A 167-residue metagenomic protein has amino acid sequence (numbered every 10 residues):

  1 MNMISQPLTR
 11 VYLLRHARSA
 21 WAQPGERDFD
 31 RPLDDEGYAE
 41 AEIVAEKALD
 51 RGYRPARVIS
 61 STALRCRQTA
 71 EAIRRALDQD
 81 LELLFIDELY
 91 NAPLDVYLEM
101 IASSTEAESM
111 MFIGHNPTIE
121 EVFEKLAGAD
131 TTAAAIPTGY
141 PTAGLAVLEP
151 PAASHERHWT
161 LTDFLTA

Functional and structural regions predicted by a protein language model:
N2-E88, E120, T131-A133, Y140-P141: Active-site-proximal alpha-helix that buttresses catalytic centers in soluble enzyme cores
L8-T9, A107, T142, H158: A structure-centric signal for secondary-structure junctions around beta-strands
V11, S109-M111, L145: Residue-level preference for the first positions of well-ordered beta-strands
Y53-P55, E106-S109: Short, high-confidence coil segments that cap the C-terminus of an alpha-helix and link into the following beta-strand
L89-E106: Short phosphate-binding loop-to-helix
A107-E124: A glycine-rich beta-strand to alpha-helix segment that forms a phosphate/ribose-binding loop at ligand/cofactor sites
A127-T160, T166: Domain-level recognition of soluble alpha/beta enzyme cores, biased toward histidine phosphatases/phosphomutases
